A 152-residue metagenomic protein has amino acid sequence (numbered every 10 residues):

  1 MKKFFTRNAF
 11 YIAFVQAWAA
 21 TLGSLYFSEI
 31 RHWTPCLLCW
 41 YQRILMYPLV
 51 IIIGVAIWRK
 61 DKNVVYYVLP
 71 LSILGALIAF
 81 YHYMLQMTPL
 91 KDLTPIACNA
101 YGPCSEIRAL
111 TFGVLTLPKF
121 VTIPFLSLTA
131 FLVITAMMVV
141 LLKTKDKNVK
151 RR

Functional and structural regions predicted by a protein language model:
M1-L37, M46-L49, I53, I57-R152: Secretory/periplasmic and organellar redox-cofactor proteins
W40: Cys/His-coordinated zinc-binding microdomains
R43: Catalytic glutamate of the conserved HExxH
